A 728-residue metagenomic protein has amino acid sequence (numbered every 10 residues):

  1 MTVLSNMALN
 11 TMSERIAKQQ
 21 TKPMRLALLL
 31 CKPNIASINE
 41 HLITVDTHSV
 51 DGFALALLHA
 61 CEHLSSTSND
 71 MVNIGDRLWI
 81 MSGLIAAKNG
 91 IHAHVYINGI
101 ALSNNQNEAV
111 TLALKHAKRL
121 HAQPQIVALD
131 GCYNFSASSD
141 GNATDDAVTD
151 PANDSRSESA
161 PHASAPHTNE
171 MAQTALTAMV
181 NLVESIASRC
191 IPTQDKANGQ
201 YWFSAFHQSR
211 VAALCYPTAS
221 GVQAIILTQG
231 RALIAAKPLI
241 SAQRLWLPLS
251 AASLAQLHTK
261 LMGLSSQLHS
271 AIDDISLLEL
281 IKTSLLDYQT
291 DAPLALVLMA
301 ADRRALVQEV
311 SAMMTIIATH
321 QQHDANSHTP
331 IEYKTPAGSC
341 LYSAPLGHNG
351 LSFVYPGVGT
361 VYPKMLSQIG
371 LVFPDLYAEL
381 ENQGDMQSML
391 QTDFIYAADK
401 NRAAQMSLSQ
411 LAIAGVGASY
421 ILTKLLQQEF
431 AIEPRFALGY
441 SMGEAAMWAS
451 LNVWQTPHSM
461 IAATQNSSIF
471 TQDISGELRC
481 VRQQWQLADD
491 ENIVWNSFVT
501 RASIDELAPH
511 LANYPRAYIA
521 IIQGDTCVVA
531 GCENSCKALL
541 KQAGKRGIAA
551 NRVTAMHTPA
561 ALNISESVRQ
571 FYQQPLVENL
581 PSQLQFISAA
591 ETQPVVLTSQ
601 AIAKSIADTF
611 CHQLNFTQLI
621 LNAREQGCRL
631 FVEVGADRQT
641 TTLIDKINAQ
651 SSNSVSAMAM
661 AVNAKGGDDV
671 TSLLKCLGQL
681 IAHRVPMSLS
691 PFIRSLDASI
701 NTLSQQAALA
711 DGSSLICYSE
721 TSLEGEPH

Functional and structural regions predicted by a protein language model:
M1-M24, L30, H207-S209, S220-G221 (+10 more regions): Flexible, low-complexity linker/boundary loops enriched in proline and small hydrophobic residues that flank enzymatic
T2-L4, L102-Q123, S138-D154, E158 (+3 more regions): Flexible catalytic loop/linker elements that gate and position reactive groups at enzyme active sites
R15, Q19-V45, N73-G131, I226-W246 (+3 more regions): Condensing-enzyme catalytic core mediating Claisen C-C bond formation in acyl metabolism
Q20-N89, Q106-K118, N169-F206, Y420 (+1 more regions): Active-site-proximal alpha-helical scaffold in enzymes
R25-K32, A60, I97, A128-A137 (+15 more regions): Conserved small-residue
N104, D399-V634, Q639, A708-P727: Acyltransferase
L280, A325-L438, M442, T456-P457 (+1 more regions): Helix-rich "cap/lid" substructures immediately adjacent to catalytic or cofactor-binding pockets
T640-A664: Short acidic, glycine/proline-enriched helix-loop-strand junctions
